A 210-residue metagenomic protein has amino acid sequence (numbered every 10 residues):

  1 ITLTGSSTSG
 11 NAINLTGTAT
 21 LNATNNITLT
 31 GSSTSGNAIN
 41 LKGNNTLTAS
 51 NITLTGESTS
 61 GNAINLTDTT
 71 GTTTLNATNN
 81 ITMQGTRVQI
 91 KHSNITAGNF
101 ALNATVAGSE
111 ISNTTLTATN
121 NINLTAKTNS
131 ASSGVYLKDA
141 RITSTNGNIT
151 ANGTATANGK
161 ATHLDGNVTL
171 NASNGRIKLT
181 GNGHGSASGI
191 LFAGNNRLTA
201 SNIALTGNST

Functional and structural regions predicted by a protein language model:
I1-T2: Long, compositionally biased low-complexity repeat segments characteristic of intrinsically disordered regions
G5-S7, G17, A23-N25, G31-S33 (+21 more regions): Residues on the solvent-exposed faces and adjacent turns of beta-rich solenoids used to engage binding targets
A12, A38-N40, A63, A101 (+3 more regions): Structural detector of coil-to-beta-strand junctions
